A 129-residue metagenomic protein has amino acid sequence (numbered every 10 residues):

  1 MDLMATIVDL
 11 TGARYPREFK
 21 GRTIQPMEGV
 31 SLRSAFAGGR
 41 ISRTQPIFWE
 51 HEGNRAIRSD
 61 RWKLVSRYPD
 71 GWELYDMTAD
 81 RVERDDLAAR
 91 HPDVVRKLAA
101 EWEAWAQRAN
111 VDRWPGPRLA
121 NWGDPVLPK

Functional and structural regions predicted by a protein language model:
M1-M77, R108-W114, D124-K129: C-terminal cap/loop subdomain of S1 sulfatases and analogous C-terminal strand-loop tails that border
D9, G38, R90, A100-A104: Residues within well-ordered alpha-helical secondary structure of globular protein domains
S42, V95, A99-R118: Bilobed periplasmic-binding protein-like "clamshell/Venus-flytrap" ligand-binding domains
D80: Intrinsically disordered, low-complexity polar regions and short flexible loop motifs
D85-D93: Active-site-proximal N-terminal segment of extracellular/periplasmic enzymes that hydrolyze or transfer
